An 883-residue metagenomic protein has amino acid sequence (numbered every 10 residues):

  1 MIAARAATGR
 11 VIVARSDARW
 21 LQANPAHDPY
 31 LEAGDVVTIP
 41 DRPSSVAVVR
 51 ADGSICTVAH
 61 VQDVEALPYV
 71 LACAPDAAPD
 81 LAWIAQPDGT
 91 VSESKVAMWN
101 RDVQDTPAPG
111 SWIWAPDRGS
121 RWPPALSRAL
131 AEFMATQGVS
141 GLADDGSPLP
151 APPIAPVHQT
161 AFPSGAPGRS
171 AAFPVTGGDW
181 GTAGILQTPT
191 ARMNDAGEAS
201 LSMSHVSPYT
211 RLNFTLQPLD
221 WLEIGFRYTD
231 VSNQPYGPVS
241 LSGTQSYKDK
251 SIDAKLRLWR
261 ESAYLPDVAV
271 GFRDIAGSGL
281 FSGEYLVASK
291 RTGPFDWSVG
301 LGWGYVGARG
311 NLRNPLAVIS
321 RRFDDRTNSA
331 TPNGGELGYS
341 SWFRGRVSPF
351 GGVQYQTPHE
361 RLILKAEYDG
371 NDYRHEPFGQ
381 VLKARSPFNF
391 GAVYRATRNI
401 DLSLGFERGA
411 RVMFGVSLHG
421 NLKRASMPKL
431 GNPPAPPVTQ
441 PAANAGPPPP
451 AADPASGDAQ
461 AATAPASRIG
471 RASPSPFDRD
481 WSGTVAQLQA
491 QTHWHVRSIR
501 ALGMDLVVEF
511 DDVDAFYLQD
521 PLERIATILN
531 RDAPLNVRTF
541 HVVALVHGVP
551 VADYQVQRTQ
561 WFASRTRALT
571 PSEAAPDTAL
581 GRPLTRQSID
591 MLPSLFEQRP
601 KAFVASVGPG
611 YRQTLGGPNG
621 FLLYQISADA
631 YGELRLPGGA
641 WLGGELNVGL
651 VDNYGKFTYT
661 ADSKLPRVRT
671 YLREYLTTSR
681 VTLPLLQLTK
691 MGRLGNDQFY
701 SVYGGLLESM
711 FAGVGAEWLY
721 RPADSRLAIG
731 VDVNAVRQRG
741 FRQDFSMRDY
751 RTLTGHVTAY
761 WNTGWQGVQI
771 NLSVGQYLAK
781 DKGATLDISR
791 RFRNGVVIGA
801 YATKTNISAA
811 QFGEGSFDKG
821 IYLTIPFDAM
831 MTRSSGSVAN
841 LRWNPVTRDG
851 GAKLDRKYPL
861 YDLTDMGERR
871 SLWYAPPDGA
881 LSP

Functional and structural regions predicted by a protein language model:
M1-H158: Ser/Thr/Pro/Gly-biased, low-complexity, turn-/loop-rich segments that often occur immediately after N-terminal
V58-H60, M203-S204, L241-K248, A276-L280 (+10 more regions): Replace "Gram-negative outer membrane beta-barrel proteins" with "bacterial and organellar outer membrane beta-barrel
V157-P163, N333-L337, S341, V347 (+9 more regions): Flexible, glycine-rich linker and terminal segments associated with outer-membrane beta-barrel/transport systems
T160-L280, T292-G293, Y305, L337 (+10 more regions): Transmembrane beta-barrel domains of Gram-negative outer membranes and organellar outer membranes
S200-S202, N213, E223-G225, D267-G271 (+18 more regions): Residue-level detector of the transmembrane beta-barrel scaffold of outer-membrane proteins
H205-Y209, P218-D220, Y228-Q234, L258 (+20 more regions): Transmembrane beta-strands of outer-membrane beta-barrel pores
T210-F226, D249-E261, S282-W303, A317-F323 (+12 more regions): Feature captures outer-membrane beta-barrel proteins of Gram-negative bacteria and organelles
L212, G225, N233-P238, G279 (+11 more regions): Outer-membrane beta-barrel proteins
